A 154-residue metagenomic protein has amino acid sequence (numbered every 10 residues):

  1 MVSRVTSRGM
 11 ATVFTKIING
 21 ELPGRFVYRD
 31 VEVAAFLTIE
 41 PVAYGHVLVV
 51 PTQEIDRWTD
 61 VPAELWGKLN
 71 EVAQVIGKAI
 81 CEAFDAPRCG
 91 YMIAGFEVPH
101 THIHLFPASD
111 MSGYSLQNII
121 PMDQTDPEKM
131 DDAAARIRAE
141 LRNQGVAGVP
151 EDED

Functional and structural regions predicted by a protein language model:
V2-D154: HIT superfamily nucleotide-processing domains
